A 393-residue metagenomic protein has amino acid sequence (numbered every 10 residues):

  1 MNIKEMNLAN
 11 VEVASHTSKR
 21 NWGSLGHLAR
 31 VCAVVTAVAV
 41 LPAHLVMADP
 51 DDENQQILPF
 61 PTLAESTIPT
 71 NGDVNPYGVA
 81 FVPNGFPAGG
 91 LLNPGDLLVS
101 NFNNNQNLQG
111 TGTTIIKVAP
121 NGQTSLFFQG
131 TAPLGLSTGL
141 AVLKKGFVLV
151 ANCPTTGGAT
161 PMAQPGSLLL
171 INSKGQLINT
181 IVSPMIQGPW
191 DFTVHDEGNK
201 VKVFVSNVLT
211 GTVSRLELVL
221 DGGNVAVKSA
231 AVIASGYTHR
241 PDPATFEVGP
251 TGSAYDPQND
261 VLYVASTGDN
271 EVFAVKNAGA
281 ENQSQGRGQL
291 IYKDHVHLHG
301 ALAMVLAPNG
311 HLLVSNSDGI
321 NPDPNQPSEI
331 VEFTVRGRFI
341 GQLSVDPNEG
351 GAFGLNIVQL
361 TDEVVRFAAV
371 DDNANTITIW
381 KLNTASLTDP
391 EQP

Functional and structural regions predicted by a protein language model:
M1-L25: N-terminal secretory signal peptides that target proteins for export/translocation
V31-P42: Bacterial N-terminal signal peptides
D51-N71, P120-G135, L170-G188, A226-T245 (+2 more regions): Surface-exposed loop and turn segments in beta-propeller and other repeat-based domains that flank or scaffold
I68-P94, G110-G112, G130-V148, C153-T156 (+7 more regions): Beta-rich, blade/repeat-based domains predominating in secreted/periplasmic proteins but also intracellular
F102-N104, N152-T155, A163, E197 (+8 more regions): Short loop/turn segments immediately following the C-termini of beta-strands
T113-I116, G166-L169, G211-S214, E271-A274 (+2 more regions): A short loop-to-beta-strand structural motif that recurs across blades of beta-propeller domains
P120, L216-V225, V275-Q283, V335 (+1 more regions): Short loop/turn segments immediately following beta-strands, especially the blade-tip and inter-blade linker loops
A352-P393: Blade-level signature of beta-propeller repeat domains, shared across WD40, Kelch, NHL, RCC1 and BNR/Asp-box propellers
